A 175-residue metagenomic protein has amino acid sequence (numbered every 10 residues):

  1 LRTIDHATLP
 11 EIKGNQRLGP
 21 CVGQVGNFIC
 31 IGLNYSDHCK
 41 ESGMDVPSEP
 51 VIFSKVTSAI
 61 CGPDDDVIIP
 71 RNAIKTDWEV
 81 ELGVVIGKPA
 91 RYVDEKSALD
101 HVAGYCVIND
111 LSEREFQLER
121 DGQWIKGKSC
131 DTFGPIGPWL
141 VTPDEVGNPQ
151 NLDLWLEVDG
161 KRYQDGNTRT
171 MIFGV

Functional and structural regions predicted by a protein language model:
L1-P50, D144-G147: N-terminal non-catalytic cap/leader segment that marks the start of a structured domain
L18-P20, K40-G43, V67-T76, A90-S97 (+2 more regions): A generic local secondary-structure boundary/capping motif
D45-P63, T76-W78: Structural signature of FAD isoalloxazine-binding scaffolds in flavoprotein oxidoreductases
I60-C61, A103-L140: Glycine-rich, acidic
G62-R114: Non-heme Fe(II) oxygenase catalytic core, chiefly the N-lobe of the double-stranded beta-helix
G137-P138, R162-V175: Glycine-rich active-site loops that engage anionic ligands at enzyme catalytic sites
P138-R162: Active-site environment of non-heme Fe oxygenases that use a 2-His-1-carboxylate facial triad
